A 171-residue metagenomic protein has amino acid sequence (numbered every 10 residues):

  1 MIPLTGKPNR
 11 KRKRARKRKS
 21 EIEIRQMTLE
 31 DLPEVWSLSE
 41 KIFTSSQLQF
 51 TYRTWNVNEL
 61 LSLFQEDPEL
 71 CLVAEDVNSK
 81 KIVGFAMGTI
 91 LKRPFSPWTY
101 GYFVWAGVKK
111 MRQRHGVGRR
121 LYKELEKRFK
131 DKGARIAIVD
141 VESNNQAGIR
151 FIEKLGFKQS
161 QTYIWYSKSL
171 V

Functional and structural regions predicted by a protein language model:
I22-S37: A short beta-loop-alpha structural element at the N-terminal edge of CoA-dependent acyl/N-acetyltransferase catalytic
S37-S62: Conserved GNAT-fold acetyl-CoA-binding loop/helix
L61-V73, Y102: A short helix-loop-beta-strand connector motif used in the catalytic cores of GNAT acetyltransferases and, in some
V73, K81-I90, Y102, G107: Conserved beta-strand in the GNAT
E75, F103-Q113, V141: A short, internal acetyl-CoA/4′-phosphopantetheine-binding micro-motif in the GNAT/acyltransferase core
W105-V108, R114-K127, R150, K154: Conserved acetyl-CoA-binding loop-helix of GNAT-fold acetyltransferases
R119, S143-T162: Conserved active-site alpha-helix within GNAT-family acetyltransferase domains
F129-V141: Conserved GNAT acetyl-CoA-binding A-motif
